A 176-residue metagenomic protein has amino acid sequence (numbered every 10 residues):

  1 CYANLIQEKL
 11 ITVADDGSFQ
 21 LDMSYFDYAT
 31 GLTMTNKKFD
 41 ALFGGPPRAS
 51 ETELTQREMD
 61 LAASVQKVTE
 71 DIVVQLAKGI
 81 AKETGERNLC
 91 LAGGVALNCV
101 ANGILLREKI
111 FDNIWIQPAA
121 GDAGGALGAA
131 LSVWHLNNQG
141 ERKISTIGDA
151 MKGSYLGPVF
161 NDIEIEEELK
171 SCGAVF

Functional and structural regions predicted by a protein language model:
C1-F176: Short acidic/glycine-rich loops and adjacent helix/strand connectors that line catalytic pockets where negatively
